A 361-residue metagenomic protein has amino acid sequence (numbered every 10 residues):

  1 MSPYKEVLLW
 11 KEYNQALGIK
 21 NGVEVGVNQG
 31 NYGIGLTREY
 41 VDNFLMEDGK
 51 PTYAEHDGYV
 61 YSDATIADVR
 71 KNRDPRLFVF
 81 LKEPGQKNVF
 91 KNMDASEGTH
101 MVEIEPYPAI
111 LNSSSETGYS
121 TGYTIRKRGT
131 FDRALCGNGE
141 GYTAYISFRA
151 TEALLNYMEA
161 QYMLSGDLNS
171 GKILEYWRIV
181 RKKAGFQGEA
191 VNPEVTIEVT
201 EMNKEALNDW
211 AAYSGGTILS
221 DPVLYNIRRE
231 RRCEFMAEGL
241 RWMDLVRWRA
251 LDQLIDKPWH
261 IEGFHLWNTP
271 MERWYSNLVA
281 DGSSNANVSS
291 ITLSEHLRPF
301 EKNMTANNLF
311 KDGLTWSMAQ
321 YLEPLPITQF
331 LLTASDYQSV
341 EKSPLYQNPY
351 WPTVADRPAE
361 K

Functional and structural regions predicted by a protein language model:
M1-V25, A54-K361: Acidic/polar-rich alpha-helix caps and helix-coil junctions
W10, N31, T37: Active-site core of glycosidic bond-cleaving carbohydrate-active enzymes
E39, M46, P51-E55, Y59: Core catalytic lobe of class I
